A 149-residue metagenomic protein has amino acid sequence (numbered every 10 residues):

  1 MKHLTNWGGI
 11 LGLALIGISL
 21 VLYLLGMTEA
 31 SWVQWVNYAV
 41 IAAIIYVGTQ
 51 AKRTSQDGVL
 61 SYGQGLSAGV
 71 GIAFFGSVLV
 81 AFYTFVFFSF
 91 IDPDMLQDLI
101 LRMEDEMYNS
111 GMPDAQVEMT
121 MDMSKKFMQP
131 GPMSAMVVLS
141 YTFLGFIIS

Functional and structural regions predicted by a protein language model:
M1-K52: Transmembrane alpha-helical insertion/packing segments
K2, N6-I10, S67-G76: Alpha-helical transmembrane segments of multi-pass membrane proteins
T5-G9, F88, V137-Y141: Polytopic transmembrane helical bundles with strong interfacial aromatic enrichment
A14-L22, I44, G76-V80, T84 (+1 more regions): Alpha-helical transmembrane segments of multipass membrane proteins
A51-G65, S89: Membrane-helix interface/capping segments
I72-D94: Hydrophobic alpha-helical membrane-insertion segments
I91-Q129: Membrane-interface interhelical loops and short interface/amphipathic helices in multi-pass inner-membrane
M123-F146: Individual transmembrane alpha-helix segments
